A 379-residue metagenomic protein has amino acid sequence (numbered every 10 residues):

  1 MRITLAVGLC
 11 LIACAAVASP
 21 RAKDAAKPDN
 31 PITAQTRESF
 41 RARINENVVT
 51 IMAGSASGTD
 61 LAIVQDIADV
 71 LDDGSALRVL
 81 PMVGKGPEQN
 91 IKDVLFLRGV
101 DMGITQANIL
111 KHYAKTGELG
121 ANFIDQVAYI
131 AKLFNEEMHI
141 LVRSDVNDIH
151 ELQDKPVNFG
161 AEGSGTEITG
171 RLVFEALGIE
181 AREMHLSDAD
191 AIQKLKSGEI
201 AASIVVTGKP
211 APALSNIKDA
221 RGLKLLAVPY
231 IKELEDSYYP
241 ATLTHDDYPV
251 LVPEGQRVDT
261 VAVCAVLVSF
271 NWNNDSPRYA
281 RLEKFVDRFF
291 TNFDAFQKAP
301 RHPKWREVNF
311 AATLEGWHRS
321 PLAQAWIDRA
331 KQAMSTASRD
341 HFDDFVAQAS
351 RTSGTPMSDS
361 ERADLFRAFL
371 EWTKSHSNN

Functional and structural regions predicted by a protein language model:
C10-S19: Hydrophobic h-region of N-terminal signal peptides that target proteins for export in Gram-negative bacteria
S19-I51, D145-P156: Immediate post-signal peptide segment of exported/extracytoplasmic ligand-binding proteins
K27, T33, D190, K196 (+4 more regions): An extracytoplasmic/periplasmic, membrane-proximal ligand-sensing/linker region
E46-L71, V79, E136-Q193, S197: Bilobed "Venus flytrap"/periplasmic-binding protein-like clamshell domains and structurally analogous long
E46-V48, G58, G74-A76, G86-Q89 (+8 more regions): Extracytoplasmic
A68-D69, L80-A121, I192-K194, P210-I217: Pocket-flanking alpha-helical
A107-N108, G117-E118, I179-P277: Pocket-lining segment of extracytoplasmic ligand-binding domains
E162-V173, A241-E315: Ligand-binding clefts/hinges and TM-proximal coupling segments of bilobed small-molecule sensing domains
